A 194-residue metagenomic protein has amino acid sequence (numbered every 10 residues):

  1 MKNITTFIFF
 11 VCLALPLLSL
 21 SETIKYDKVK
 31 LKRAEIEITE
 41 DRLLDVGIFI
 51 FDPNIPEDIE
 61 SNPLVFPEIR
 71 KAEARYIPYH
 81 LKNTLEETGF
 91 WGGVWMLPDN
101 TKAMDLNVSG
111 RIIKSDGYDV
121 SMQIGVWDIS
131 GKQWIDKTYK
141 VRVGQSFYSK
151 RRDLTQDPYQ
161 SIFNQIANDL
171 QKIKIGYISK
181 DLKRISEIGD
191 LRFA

Functional and structural regions predicted by a protein language model:
M1-T6: Positively charged n-region of N-terminal signal peptides that target proteins for export
I8-P16: Bacterial N-terminal signal peptides
S19-Y76, W134-K137, F147-Q160, N164 (+1 more regions): A structural "domain/chain start" motif
D45-I48, G92-I124: A short, hydrophobic beta-strand-centered structural micro-motif
F49-F51, L97, R142-G144: A structural detector for beta-sheet-dominated domains
K71-D99: Mid-chain, structured segments of secreted extracytoplasmic proteins
G110-S149: Amphipathic beta-strand/beta-sheet edge segments enriched in Tyr/Trp
